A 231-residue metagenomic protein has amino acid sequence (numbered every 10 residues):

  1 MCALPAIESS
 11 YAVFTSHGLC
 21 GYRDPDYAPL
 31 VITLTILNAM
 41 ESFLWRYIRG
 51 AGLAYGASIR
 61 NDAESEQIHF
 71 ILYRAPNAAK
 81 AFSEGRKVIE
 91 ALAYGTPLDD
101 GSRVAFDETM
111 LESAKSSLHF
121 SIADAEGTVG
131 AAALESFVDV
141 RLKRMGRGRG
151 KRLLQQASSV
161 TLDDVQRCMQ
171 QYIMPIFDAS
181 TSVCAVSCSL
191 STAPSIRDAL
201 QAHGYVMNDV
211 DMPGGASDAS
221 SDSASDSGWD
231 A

Functional and structural regions predicted by a protein language model:
M1-A3, Y55-R60: Short beta-strand/turn micro-motifs at beta-sheet edges
M1-C2, K115-A231: C-terminal regions of mature proteins
M1-G50, N208-A231: His/Glu-based metal-binding/catalytic segments typifying zinc-dependent metallopeptidases
S16-G18, L72-P76, S187-C188: Short beta-strand-to-loop capping motifs
D24-D26, N77-S83, T192-R197: Short, conserved charged micro-motifs
D26-V31, E66-L72, G150-K151: Glycine- and acidic
A39-F43, R60-G130, R141-G146, M207-M212 (+1 more regions): M16/insulysin-pitrilysin zinc metalloprotease superfamily fold
G50-A57, R167: Short amphipathic beta-strand starts and helix->beta connectors
